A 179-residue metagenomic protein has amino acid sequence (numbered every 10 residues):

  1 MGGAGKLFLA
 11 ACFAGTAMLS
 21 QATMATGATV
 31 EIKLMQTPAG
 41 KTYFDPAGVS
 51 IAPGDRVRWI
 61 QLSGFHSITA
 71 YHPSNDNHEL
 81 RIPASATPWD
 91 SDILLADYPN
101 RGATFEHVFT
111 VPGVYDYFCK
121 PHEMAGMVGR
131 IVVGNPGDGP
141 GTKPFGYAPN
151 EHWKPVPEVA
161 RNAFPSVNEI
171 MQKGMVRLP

Functional and structural regions predicted by a protein language model:
M1-A11: Bacterial N-terminal signal peptides that target proteins for export
L9-S20: Bacterial N-terminal signal peptides
T23-P179: Extracytoplasmic copper-binding redox domains, predominantly the cupredoxin/blue-copper superfamily
